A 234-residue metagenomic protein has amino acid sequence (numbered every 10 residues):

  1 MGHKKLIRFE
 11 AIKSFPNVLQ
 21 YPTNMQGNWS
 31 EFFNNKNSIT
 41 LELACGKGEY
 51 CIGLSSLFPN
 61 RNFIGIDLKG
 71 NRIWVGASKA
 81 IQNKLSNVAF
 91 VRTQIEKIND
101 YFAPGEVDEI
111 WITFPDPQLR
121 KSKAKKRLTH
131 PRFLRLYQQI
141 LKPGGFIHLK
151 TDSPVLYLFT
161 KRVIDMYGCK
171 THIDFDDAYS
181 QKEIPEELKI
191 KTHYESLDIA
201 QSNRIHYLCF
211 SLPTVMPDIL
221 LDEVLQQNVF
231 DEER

Functional and structural regions predicted by a protein language model:
M1-S38, H172-R234: SAM/dcSAM-binding transferase cores
L43, I66: Conserved beta-strand/loop positions that form the S-adenosyl-L-methionine
A44-G48: Class I SAM-dependent methyltransferase "Motif I" SAM/SAH-binding loop
K69: Conserved SAM/SAH-binding beta-strand->alpha-helix loop
A77-P104: S-adenosyl-L-methionine
T129-P143: A short glycine-rich, Lys/Arg-flanked "PGG" loop and its adjoining helix->strand segment in the class I
G144-T151: Conserved beta-strand signature within the Rossmann-like core of class I S-adenosyl-L-methionine
